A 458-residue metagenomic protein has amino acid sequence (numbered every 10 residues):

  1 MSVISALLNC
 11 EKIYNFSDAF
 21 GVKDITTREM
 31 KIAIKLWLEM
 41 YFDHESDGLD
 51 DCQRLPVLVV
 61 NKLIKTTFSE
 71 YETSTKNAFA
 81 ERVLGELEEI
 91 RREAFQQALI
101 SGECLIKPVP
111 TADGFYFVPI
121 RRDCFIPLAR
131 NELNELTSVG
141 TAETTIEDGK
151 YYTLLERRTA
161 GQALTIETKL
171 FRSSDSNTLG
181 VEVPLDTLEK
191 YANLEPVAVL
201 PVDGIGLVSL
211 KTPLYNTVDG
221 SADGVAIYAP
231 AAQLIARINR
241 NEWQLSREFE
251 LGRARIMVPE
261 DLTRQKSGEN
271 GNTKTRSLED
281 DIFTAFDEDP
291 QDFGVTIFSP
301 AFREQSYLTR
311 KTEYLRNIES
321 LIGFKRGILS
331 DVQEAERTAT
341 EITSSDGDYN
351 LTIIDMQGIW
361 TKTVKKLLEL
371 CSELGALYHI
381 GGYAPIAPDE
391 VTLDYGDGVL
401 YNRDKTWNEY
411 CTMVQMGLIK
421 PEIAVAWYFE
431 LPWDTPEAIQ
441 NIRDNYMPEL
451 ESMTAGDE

Functional and structural regions predicted by a protein language model:
M1-L136, I146, A455-E458: Extended, helix-rich architectural segments
F20-G48, F286-L321, R337-K362, P388-I423: Extended, non-catalytic structural segments that build the interaction scaffolds of large macromolecular assemblies
V83-R91, P230, L234, S306-R310 (+3 more regions): Short amphipathic alpha-helical segments
A94, V109, F249-V258, I328-Q333 (+2 more regions): Short coil/turn segments at secondary-structure boundaries
I100, L105-D223: Extended, regular secondary-structure scaffolds
E189-S344, G381-A384, E390-D394: Extended, charged amphipathic alpha-helical segments
E369-Y383: Substrate-recognition/cap regions that form aromatic- and gly/pro-loop-enriched pockets for small-molecule ligands
F429-D457: Long, highly charged low-complexity segments enriched in Glu/Asp and Lys/Arg with interspersed Ser/Thr
